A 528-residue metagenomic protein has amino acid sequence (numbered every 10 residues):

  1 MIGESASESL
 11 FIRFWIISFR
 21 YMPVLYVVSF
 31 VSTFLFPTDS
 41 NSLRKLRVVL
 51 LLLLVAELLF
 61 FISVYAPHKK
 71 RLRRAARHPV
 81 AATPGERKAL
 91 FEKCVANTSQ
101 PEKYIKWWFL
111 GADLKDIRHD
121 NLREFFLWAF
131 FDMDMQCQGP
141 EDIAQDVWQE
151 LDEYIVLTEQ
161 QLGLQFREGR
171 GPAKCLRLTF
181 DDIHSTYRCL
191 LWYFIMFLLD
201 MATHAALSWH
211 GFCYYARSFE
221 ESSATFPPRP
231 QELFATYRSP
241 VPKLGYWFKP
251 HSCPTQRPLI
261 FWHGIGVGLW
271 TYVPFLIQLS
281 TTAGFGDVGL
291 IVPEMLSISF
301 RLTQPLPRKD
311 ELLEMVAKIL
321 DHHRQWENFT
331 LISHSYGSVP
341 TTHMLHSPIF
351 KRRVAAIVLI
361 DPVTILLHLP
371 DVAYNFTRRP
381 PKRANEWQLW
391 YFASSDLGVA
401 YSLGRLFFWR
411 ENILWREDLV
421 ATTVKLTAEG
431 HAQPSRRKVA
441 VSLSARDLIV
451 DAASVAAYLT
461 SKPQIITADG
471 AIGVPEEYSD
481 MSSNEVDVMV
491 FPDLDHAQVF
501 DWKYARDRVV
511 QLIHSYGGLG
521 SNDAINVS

Functional and structural regions predicted by a protein language model:
M1-K249, H431, S444-R446, V490-S528: Extended, polar/charged low-complexity intrinsically disordered and coiled-coil segments in eukaryotic
T38-D39, E311-N328: Conserved acidic catalytic loop of the alpha/beta-hydrolase fold
C137-G139, I143, Q231-S299: Short, surface-exposed "cap/lid" segments of acyl-processing enzymes
F275, D451-Y478: Short alpha-helix in the alpha/beta-hydrolase fold that links the catalytic acid
M295, V358-H368: Active-site nucleophile loop of the alpha/beta-hydrolase fold
L331-S333, V358-I360, S442: Short beta-strand immediately N-terminal to the catalytic nucleophile in serine-hydrolase-like folds
L331-T341: Gly/Ala-rich beta-loop-alpha elbow adjacent to hydrolase catalytic centers
S435, A440-L443, D447: Short beta-strand/loop motif that positions the catalytic acidic residue of the alpha/beta-hydrolase fold
